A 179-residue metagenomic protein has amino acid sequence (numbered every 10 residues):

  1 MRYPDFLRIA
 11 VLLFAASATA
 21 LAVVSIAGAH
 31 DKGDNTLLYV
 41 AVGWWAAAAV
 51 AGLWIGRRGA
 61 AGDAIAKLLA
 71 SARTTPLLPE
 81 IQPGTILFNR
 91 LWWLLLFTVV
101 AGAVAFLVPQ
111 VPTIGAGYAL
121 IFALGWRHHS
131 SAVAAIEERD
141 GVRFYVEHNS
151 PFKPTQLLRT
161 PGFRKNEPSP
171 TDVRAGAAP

Functional and structural regions predicted by a protein language model:
F6-S17, I81-L95: Select subsegments of transmembrane alpha-helices in polytopic membrane proteins, especially boundary-proximal
L13-A60, L120-R127: Hydrophobic alpha-helical membrane-embedded segments
V23, L87-A119: Alpha-helical transmembrane segments and their membrane-interface junctions in multi-pass membrane proteins
D31, G59-D63, A134-G141: Membrane-interfacial segments
I65-N89: Short membrane-interface loop/juxtamembrane segments of multi-pass integral membrane proteins
T113-S150: Alpha-helical transmembrane segments and their immediate juxtamembrane interface regions
D140-P179: Membrane-proximal soluble regions of multi-pass membrane proteins
